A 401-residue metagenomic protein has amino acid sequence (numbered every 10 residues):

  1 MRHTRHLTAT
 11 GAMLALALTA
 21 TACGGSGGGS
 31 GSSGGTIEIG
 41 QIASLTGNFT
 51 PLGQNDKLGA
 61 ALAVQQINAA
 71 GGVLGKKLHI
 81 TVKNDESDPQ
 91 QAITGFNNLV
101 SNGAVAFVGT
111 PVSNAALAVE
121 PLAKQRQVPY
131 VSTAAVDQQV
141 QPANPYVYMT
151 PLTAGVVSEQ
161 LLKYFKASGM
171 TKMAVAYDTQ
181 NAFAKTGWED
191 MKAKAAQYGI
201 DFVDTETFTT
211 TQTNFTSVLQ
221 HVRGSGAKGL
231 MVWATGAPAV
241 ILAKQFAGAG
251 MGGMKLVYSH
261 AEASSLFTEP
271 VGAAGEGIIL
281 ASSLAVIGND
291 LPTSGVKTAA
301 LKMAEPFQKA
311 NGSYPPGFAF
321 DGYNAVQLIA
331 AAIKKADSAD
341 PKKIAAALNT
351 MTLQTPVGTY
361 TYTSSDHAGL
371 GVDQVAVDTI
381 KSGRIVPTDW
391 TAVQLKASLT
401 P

Functional and structural regions predicted by a protein language model:
L18-A22: C-terminal motif of bacterial Sec signal peptides marking the signal peptidase cleavage site
G24-G27: Bacterial signal peptide processing site
S30-S32, P51-D56, G71-Q139, T209-Q212 (+1 more regions): Beta-alpha junction/loop-to-helix N-cap segments that form part of ligand/metal-binding clefts
G31-G59, K83-Q90, P111-N114, A176-K185 (+2 more regions): Extracytoplasmic "Venus flytrap"
L45, V147-T210, G229, I329: An alpha-beta-alpha
G187-S283: Extracellular/periplasmic bilobed ligand-binding domains
F246-G322, T391-L399: Extracellular/periplasmic periplasmic-binding protein-like sensory domains
P306-P316, A330-I385: Segments of small-molecule ligand-sensing domains
